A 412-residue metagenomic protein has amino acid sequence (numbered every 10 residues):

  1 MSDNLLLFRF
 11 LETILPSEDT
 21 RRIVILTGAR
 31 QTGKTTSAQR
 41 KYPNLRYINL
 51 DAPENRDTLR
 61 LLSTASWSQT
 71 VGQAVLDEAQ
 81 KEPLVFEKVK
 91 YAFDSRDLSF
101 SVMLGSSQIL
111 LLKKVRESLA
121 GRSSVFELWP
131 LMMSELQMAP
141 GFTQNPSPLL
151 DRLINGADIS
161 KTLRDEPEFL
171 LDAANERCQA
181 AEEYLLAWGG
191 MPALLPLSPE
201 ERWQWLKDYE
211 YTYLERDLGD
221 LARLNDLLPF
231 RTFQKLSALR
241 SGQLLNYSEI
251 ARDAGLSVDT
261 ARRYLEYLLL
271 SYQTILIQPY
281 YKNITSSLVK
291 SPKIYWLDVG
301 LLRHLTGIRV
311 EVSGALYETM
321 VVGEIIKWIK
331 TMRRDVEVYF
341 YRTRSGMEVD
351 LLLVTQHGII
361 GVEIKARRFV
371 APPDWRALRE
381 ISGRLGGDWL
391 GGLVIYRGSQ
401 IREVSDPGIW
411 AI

Functional and structural regions predicted by a protein language model:
M1-L50, R263-Y267, Y272-Q273, I277-I412: A cross-kingdom feature that marks ATP-driven nucleic-acid transaction machinery
S2, K114-F230, Q234-A238: Interdomain motor-coupling "hinge/lid" segment immediately C-terminal to the ATP-binding subdomain of NTP-driven enzymes
T58-M103: Conserved nucleotide-sensing/catalytic segment adjacent to the nucleotide-binding pocket in NTP-handling enzymes
D94-R116, L268: Sensor-1/coupling segment of RecA-like P-loop NTPase cores
I109-K114, S134-M138, A371-P372, I401-S405: Switch/connector loops and helix/strand junctions flanking conserved nucleotide-binding motifs in nucleotide-processing
S248-R252: A short acidic, leucine-rich amphipathic alpha-helix
T260: Residues in the helix-turn-helix
